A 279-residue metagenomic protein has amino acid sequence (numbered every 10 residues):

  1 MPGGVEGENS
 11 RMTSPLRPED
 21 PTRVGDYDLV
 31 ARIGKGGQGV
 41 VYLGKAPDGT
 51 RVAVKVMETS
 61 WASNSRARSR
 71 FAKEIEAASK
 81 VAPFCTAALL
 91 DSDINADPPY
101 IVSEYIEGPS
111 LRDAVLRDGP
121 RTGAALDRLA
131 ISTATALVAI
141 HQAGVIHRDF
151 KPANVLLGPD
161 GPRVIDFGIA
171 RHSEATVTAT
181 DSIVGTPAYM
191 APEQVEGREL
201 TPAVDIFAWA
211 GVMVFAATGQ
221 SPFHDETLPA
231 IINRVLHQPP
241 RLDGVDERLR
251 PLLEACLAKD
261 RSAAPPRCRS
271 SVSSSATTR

Functional and structural regions predicted by a protein language model:
P2-R279: Eukaryotic protein kinase
